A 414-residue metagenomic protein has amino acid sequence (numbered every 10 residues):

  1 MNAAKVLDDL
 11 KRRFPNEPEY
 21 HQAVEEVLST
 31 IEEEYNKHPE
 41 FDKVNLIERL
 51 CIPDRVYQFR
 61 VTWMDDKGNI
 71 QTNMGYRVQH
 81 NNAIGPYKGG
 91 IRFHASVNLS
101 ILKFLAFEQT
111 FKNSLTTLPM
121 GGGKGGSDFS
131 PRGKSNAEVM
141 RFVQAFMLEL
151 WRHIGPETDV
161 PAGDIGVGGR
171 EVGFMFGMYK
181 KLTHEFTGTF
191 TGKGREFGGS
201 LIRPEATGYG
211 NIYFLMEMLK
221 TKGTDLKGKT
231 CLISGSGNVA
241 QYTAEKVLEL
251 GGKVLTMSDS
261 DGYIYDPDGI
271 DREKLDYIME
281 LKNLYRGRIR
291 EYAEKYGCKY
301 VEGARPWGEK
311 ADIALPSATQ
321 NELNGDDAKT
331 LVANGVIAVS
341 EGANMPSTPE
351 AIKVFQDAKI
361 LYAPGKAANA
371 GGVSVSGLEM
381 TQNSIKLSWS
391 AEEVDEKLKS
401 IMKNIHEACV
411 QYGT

Functional and structural regions predicted by a protein language model:
N2-A23, M218, S317, V332-T414: Adenosine-phosphate binding glycine-rich loop
E40-Q71: Structured beta-strand/loop patches that form or line metal/cofactor-binding pockets in enzymes
F59-K124, D128: Phosphate-interaction motifs
H94, N113-K227: Glycine/serine-rich phosphate-binding loop and adjoining beta1-alpha1 elements at the start of nucleotide-handling
F104, T158-A162, F186-F190, I233 (+5 more regions): General beta-strand structural signal in soluble alpha/beta enzymes
T191-G194, G199-K310: Glycine-rich phosphate/diphosphate-binding loop of Rossmann-like nucleotide-binding domains
V301-A311, N321-A338: Rossmann-fold NAD(P) dinucleotide-binding segment
